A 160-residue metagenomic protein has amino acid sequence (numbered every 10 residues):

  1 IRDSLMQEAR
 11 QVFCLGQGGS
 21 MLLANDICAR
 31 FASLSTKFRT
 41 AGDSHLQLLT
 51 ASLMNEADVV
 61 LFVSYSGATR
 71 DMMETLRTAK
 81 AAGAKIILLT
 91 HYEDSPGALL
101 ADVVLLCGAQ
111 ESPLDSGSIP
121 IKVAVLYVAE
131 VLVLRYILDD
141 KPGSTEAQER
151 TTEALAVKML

Functional and structural regions predicted by a protein language model:
I1-S4: A short, basic/flexible loop-to-alpha-helix module at the beginning of a structural domain
Q7-Y127, V133-D140: Glycine-rich phosphate-binding loops that contact phosphosugars or nucleotide phosphates
P142-L160: A short, charged, Gly/Pro-tolerant segment at domain boundaries
